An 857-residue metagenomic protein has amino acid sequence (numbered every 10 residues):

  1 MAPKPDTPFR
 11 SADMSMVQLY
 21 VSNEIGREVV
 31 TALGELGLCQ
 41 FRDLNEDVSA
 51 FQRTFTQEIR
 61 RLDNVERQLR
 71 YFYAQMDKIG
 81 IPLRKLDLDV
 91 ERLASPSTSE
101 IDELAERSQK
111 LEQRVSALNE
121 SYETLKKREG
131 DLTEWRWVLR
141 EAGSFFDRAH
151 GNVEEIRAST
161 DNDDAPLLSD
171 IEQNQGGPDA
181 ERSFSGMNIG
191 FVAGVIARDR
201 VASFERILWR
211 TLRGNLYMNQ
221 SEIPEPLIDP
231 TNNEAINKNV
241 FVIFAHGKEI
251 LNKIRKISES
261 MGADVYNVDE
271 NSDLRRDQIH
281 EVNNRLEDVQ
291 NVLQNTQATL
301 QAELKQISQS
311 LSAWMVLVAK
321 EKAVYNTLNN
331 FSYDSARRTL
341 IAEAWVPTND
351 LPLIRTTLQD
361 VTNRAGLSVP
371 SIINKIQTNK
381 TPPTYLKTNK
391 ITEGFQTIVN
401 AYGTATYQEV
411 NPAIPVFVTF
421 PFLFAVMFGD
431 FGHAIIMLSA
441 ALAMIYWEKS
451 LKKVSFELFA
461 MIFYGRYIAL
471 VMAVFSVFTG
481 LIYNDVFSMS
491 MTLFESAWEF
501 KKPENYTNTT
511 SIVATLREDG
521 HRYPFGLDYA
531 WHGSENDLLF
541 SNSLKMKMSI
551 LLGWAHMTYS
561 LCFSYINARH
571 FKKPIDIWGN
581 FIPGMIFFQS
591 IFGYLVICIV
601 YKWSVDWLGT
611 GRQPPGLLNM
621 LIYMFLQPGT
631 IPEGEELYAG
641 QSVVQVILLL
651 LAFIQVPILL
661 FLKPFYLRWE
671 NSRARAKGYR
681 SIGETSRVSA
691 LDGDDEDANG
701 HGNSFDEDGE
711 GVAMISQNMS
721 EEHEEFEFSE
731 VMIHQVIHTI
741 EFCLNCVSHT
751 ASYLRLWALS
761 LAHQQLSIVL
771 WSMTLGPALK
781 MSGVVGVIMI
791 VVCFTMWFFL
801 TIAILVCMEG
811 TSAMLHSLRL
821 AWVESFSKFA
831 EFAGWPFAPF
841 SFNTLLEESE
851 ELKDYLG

Functional and structural regions predicted by a protein language model:
M1-V416, F420, F431, M444 (+4 more regions): Long, charged N-terminal accessory/stalk domains
A2-S15, S22-L38, S203, R210 (+4 more regions): Conserved, carboxylate-rich catalytic/transport cores that coordinate ions
